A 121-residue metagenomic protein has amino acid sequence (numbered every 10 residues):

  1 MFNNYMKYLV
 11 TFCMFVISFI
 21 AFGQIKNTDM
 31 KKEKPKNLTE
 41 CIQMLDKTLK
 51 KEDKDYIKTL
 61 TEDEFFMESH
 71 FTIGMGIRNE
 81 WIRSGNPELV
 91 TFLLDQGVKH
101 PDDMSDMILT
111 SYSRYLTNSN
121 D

Functional and structural regions predicted by a protein language model:
M1-N27: Bacterial Sec-dependent N-terminal signal peptides
N3-N4, Y8, N27, N37 (+3 more regions): Detector for Asparagine
K7, T11-M14, T48, I73 (+1 more regions): Alpha-helical protein-protein interaction elements
F12, C41-L45, M75-E80: Short, functional N-terminal and low-complexity linear motifs
I25-D63: N-terminal secretory signal peptides
E52-D121: Compact alpha-helical subdomains of small soluble proteins
